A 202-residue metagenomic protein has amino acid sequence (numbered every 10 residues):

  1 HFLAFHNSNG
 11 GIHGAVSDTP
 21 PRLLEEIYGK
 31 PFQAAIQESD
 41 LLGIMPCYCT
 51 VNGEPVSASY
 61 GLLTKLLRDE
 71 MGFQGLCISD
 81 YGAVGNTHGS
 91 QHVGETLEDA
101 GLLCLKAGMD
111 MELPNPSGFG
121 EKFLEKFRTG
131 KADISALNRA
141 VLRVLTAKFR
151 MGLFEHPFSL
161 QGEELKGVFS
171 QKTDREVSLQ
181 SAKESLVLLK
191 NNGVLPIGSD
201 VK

Functional and structural regions predicted by a protein language model:
H1-K202: Glycoside hydrolase catalytic-domain context in secreted enzymes
